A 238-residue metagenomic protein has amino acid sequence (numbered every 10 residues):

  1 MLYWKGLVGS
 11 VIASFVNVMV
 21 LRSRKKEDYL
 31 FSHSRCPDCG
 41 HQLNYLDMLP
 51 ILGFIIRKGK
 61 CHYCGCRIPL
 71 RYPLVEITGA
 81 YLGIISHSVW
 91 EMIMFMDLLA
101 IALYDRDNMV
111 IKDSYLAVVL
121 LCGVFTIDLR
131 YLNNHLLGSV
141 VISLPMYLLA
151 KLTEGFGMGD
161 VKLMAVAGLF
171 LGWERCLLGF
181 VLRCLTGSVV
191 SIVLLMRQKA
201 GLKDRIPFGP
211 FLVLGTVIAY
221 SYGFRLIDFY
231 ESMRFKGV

Functional and structural regions predicted by a protein language model:
M1-G6, Y72, E76, E91 (+5 more regions): Residue-level signature of transmembrane alpha-helical entry/exit and packing/kink sites in multi-pass membrane
M1-V11, L82-H87, T126-Y131, G215-V238: Hydrophobic alpha-helical transmembrane segments
V16-R71, F208: Membrane-proximal soluble regions of multi-pass membrane proteins
N17-L21, K25, H87, A150-E154 (+4 more regions): Membrane-water interface at transmembrane helix exits
K58, H62-C122: Long, charge-rich boundary regions
I93-I192, M196, F229-G237: Functional transmembrane core segments of multi-pass inner-membrane proteins
V193-I218: Interfacial loop-to-transmembrane junctions
